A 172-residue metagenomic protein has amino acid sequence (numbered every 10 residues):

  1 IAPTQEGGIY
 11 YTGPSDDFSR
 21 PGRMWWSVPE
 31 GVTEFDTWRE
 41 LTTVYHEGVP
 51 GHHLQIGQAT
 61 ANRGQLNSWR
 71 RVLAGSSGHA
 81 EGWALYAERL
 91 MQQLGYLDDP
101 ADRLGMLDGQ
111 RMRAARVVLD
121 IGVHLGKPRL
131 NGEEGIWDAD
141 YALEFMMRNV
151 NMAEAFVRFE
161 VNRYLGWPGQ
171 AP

Functional and structural regions predicted by a protein language model:
I1-P172: Long, His/Glu/Asp-enriched segments that create or flank divalent metal/ion-associated functional microenvironments
